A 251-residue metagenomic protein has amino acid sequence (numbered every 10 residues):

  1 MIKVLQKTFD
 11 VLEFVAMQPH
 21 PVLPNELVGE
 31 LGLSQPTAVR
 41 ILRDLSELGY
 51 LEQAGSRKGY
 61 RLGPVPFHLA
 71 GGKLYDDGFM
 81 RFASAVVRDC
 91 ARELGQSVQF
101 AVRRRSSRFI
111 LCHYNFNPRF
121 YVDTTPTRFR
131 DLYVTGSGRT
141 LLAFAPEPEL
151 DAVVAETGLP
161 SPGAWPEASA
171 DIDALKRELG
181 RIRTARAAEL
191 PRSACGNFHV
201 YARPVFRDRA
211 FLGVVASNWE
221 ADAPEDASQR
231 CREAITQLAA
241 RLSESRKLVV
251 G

Functional and structural regions predicted by a protein language model:
M1-D76, A210, A240, E244 (+1 more regions): N-terminal helix-turn-helix
F14, E30, F82-E93, Q99 (+5 more regions): Amphipathic alpha-helical regulatory segments at dimerization interfaces that relay allosteric signals between sensory
L51-Q53, F100-A101, V205: A structural signal for short hydrophobic beta-strand segments in well-ordered beta-sheet cores
R61-G158: Amphipathic alpha-helical effector-binding/dimerization core of metabolite-sensing transcriptional regulators
D131-L132, R139-A152, P162-W165, A174-P191: Regulatory sensory and allosteric helical modules in signal-transduction proteins and certain transcription factors
E167-S243: Extended hydrophobic
